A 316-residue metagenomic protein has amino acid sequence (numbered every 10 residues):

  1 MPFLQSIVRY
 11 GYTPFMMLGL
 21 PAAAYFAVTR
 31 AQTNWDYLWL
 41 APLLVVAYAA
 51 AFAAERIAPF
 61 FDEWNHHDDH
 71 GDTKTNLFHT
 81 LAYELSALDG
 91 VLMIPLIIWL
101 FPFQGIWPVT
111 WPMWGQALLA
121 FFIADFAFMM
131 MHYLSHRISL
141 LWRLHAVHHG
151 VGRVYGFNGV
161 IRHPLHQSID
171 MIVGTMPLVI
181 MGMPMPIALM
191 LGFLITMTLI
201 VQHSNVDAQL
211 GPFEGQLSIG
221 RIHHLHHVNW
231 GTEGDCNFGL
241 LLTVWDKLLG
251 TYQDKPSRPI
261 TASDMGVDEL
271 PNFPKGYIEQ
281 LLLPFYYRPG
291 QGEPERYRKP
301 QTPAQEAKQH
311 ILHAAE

Functional and structural regions predicted by a protein language model:
M1-M16: N-terminal membrane topogenic signal
T13-V28, V45-F52, I94-P95: Hydrophobic core of alpha-helical transmembrane segments in multi-pass integral membrane proteins
A24-L38: Short, hydrophobic transmembrane alpha-helix segments
Q32, A49-F78, I98-P108, S257: Membrane-helix interface linkers and caps
N34-P42, M185-L189: Short, aromatic-rich membrane-interface segments at the entry and exit of alpha-helical transmembrane domains
L40, L44-Y48, F121, L191: Hydrophobic alpha-helical transmembrane segments of polytopic
K74-S263: Membrane-embedded catalytic scaffold of the fatty acid hydroxylase/desaturase
P259-E316: Cytosolic-facing loops and C-terminal tails of multi-pass membrane proteins
